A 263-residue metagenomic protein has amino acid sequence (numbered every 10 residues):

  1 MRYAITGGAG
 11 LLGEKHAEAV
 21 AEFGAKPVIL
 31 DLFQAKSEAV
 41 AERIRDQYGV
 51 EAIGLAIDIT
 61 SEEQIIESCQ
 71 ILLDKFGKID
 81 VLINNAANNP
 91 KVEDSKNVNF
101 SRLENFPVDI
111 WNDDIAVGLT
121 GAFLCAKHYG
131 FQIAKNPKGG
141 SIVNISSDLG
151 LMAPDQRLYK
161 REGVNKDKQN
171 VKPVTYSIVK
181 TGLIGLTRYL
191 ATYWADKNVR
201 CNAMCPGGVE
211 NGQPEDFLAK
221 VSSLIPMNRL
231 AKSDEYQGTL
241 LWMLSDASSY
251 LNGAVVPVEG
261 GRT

Functional and structural regions predicted by a protein language model:
M1-V28, L190: Canonical Rossmann dinucleotide-binding motif of NAD(H)/NADP(H)-dependent dehydrogenases/reductases, specifically
N85-N99, G261: Conserved NAD(P)H cofactor-binding loop of Rossmann-fold oxidoreductase domains
A87, V108, D113-P137, L149-A153 (+3 more regions): Amphipathic alpha-helical dimer-interface segment in Rossmann-like NAD(P)H-dependent oxidoreductases
N88, F100-F123, V143, Y176-I178 (+2 more regions): Catalytic Tyr-X3-Lys loop
F100, V164, L241, N252-T263: Short C-terminal tail/terminal secondary-structure segment of NAD(P)H-dependent dehydrogenase/reductase domains
F106-V108, V143-G182, T187-D196: Catalytic loop of short-chain dehydrogenase/reductase
A195-R200, L251-G253: Short, small/polar-rich loop/turn modules that mediate ligand/substrate recognition or access, typified
I225-Y236, A247: A conserved structural motif in NAD(P)-dependent oxidoreductases
